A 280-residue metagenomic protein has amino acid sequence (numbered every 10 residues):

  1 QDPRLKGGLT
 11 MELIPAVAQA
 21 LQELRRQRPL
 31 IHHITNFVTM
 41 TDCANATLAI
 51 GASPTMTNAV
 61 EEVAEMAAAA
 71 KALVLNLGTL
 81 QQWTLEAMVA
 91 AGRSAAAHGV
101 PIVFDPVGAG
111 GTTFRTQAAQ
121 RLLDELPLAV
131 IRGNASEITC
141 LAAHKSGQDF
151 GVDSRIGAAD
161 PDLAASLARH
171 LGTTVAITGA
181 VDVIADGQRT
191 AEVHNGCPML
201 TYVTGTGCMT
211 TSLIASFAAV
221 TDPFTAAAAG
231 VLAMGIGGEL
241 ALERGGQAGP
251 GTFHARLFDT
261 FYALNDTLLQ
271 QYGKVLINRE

Functional and structural regions predicted by a protein language model:
Q1-T10: Short, Lys/Arg-enriched N-terminal segments with co-localized hydrophobic residues within the first ~10-30 amino acids
M11-P29, H33-N36: Positively charged, low-complexity intrinsically disordered leader regions
P15, I236-E280: Charged C-terminal helix
A46, I50-H98: Active-site cofactor/substrate anionic-group-binding motifs, chiefly glycine- and Lys/Arg-rich phosphate-binding loops
T84, G92-D124, V130: Glycine/small-residue-rich loop that forms an oxyanion/phosphate-binding "nest" at active or ligand-binding sites
R115-T190: Conserved phosphate/ATP/ADP-binding segment of small-molecule kinases
C140, Y202-L232: Short, small-residue alpha-helix embedded
V193-T204: Short pre-catalytic strand/loop immediately N-terminal to key active-site residues, enriched for Gly-Thr
